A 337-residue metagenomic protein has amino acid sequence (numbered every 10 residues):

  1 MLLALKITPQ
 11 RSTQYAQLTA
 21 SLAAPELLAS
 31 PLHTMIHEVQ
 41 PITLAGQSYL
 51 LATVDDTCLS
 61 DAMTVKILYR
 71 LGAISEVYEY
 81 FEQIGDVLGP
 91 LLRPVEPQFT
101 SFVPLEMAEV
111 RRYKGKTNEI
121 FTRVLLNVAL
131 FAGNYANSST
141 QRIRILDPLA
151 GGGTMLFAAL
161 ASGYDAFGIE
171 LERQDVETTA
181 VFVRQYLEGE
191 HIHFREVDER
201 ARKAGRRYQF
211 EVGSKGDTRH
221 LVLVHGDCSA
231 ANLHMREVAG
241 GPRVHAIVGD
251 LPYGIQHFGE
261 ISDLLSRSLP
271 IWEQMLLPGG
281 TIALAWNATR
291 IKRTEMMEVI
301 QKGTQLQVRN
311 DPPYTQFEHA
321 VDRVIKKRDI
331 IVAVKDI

Functional and structural regions predicted by a protein language model:
L2-E26, I67-A73, I84-L146, A150-I337: Class I S-adenosyl-L-methionine-dependent methyltransferase catalytic core
S21-P94: N-terminal accessory interaction module
